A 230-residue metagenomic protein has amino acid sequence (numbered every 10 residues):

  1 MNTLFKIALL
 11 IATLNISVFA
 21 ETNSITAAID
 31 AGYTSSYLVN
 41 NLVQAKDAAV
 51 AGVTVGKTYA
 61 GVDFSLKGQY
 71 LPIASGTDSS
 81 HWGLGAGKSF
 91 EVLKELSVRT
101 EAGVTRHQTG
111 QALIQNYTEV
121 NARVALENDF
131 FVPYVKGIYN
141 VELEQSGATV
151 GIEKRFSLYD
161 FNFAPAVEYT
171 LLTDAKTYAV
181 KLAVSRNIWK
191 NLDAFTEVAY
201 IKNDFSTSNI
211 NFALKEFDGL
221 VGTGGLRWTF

Functional and structural regions predicted by a protein language model:
M1-A28, T229-F230: Cleavable N-terminal export/targeting peptides
E21-K57: Outer-membrane beta-barrel initiation region
A27-I29, Y59-L66, L93-T100, D129-V135 (+2 more regions): Repeated loop/turn-to-beta-strand initiation elements of outer-membrane beta-barrel proteins
A31-Y33, A51-K57, L84-K88, V104 (+6 more regions): Residues on the lipid-exposed face of transmembrane beta-strands in outer-membrane beta-barrel proteins
Y33-Y37, Y59, G68-A74, F90 (+7 more regions): Transmembrane beta-strands of outer-membrane beta-barrel pores
V39-D47, L71-H81, H107-Y117, I138-A148 (+2 more regions): Solvent-exposed loop/turn segments connecting transmembrane beta-strands in outer-membrane beta-barrel proteins
N162-F205, R227: Outer membrane beta-barrel transmembrane domains
E216-F230: Outer-membrane beta-barrel "beta-signal"
